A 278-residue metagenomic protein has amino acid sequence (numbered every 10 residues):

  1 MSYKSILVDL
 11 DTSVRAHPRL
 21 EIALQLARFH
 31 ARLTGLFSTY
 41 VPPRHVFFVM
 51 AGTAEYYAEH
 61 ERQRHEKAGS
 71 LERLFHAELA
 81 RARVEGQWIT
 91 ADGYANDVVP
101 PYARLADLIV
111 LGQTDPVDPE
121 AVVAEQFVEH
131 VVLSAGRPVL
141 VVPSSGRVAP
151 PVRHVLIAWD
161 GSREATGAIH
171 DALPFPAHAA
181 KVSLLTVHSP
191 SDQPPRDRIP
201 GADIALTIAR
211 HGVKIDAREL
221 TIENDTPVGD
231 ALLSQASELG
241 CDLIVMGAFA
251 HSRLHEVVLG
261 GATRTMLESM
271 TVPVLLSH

Functional and structural regions predicted by a protein language model:
M1-E55, S134, R147, P151-L220: Small/aliphatic-rich secondary-structure junction motif
S2, A16-L20, Q25-R28, V98-R147 (+1 more regions): Gly/Ser-rich helix-loop-strand patches that form or flank binding pockets for ribonucleotide-derived cofactors
E55-S70: A short acidic, glycine-rich active-site loop that binds or catalyzes chemistry on phosphate/adenosine moieties
E72, H76-A80: Ligand-binding beta-strand-loop-alpha-helix segment within the catalytic cores of soluble metabolic enzymes
A82-T90, G212-T221: Short beta-strand elements in bilobed, periplasmic/extracellular small-molecule ligand-binding domains
T90-D97, L220-G229: Charged docking surfaces used in two-component/phosphorelay signaling
Q193, D225-V228, S252-E256: Short active-site-adjacent structural elements
A205, T226-L239: A short, acidic, amphipathic alpha-helical segment used as a generic capping/interface helix at domain edges
